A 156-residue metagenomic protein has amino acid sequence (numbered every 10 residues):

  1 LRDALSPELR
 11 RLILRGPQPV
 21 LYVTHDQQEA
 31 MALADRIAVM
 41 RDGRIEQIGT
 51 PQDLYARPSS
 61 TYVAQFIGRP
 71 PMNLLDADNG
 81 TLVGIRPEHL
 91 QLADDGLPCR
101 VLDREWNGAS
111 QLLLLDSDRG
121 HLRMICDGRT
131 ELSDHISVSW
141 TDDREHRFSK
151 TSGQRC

Functional and structural regions predicted by a protein language model:
L1-S59: ABC ATPase nucleotide-binding domains
A4, R57, Q65-F66, A93 (+1 more regions): Residues that scaffold the ATP/ADP-binding catalytic core of kinase and kinase-like folds
Q28, Q52, T61, M72-N73 (+2 more regions): Glycine-centered loop/turn positions within well-structured domains that cap or flank conserved ligand/cofactor-binding
T50, Q65, R69, A109: Gly/Ser/Thr-rich helix-start
T50, Y62, P98-L102: Residues located in well-ordered beta-strands
A56-N79, G84: C-terminal boundary and immediately downstream tail of ABC-type ATPase nucleotide-binding domains
P70, T81-C156: Non-catalytic connector elements of ABC transporters
